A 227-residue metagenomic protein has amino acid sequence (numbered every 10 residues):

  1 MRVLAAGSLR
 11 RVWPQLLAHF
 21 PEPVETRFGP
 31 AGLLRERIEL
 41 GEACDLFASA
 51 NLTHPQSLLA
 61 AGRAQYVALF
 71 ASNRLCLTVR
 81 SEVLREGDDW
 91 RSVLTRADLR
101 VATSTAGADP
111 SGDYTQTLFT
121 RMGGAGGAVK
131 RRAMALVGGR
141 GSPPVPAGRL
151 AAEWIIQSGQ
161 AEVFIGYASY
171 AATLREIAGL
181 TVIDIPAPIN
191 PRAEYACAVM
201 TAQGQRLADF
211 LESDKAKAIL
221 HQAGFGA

Functional and structural regions predicted by a protein language model:
M1-H19, E25-R27, G32-E42, S49-L52 (+4 more regions): Exported/periplasmic ABC-transporter solute-binding proteins
